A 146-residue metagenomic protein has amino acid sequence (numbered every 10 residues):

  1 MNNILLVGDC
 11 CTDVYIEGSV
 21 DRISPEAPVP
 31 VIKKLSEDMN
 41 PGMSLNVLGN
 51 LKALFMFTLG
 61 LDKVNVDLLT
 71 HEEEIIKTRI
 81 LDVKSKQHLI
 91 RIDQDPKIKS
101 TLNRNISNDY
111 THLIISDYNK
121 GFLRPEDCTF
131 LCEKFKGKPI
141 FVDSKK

Functional and structural regions predicted by a protein language model:
M1-A27, K33-K146: Ribokinase/PfkB-type carbohydrate-kinase core domain
